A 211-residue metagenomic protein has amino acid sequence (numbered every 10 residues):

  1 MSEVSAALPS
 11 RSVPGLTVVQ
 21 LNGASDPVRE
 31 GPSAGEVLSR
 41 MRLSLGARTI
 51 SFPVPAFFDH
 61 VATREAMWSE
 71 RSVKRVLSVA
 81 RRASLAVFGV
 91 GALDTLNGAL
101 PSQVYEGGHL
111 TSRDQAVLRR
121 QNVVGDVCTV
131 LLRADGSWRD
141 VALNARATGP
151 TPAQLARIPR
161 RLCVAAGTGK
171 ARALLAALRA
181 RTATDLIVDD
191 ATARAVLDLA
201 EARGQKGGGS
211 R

Functional and structural regions predicted by a protein language model:
S2-V13: Histidine-anchored nucleotide/phosphate-binding helix
R11-P14, A24-R211: Conserved phosphate- and dinucleotide-binding cores of soluble alpha/beta proteins, encompassing both enzyme active
